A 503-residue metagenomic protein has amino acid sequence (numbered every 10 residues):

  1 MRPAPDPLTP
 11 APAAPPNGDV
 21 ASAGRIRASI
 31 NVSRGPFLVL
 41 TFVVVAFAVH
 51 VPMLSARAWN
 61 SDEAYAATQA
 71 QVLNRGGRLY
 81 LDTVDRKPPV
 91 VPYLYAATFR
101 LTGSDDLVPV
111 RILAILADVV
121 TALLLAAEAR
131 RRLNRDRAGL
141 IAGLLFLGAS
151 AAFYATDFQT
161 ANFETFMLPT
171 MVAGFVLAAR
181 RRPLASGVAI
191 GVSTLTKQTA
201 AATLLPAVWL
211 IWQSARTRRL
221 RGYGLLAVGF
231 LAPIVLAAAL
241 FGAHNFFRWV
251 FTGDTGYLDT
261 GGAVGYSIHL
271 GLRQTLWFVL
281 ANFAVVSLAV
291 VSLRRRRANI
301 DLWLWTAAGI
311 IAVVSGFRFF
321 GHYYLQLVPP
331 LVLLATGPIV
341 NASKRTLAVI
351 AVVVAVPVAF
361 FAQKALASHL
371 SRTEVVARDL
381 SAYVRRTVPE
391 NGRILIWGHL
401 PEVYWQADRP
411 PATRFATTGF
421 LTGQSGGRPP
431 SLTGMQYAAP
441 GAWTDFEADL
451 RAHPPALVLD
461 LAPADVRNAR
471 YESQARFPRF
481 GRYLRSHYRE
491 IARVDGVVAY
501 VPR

Functional and structural regions predicted by a protein language model:
N17, T203-L231, L288-R297, L333 (+1 more regions): Perimembrane helix-loop-helix junctions
F37, L125-A151, L168-P169, L184-A185 (+1 more regions): Transmembrane-helix signature of polytopic, membrane-embedded enzymes that assemble or transfer cell-envelope glycans
L123, L276-I310, V332: Hydrophobic, aromatic-rich transmembrane alpha-helices and their immediate juxtamembrane boundary segments
F166, V172-A185, A281-A298, I339: Membrane-interface transmembrane helices that cradle and orient dolichyl/undecaprenyl
M171-V172, L177, P183-L210, V228-I234 (+1 more regions): Membrane-interface alpha helices of multi-pass inner-membrane proteins
S193, L204, E374, R378-Q436 (+2 more regions): Short periplasmic/luminal acceptor-recognition loop of GT-C membrane glycosyltransferases, typified by
A202, I310-A312, G316-R345: Hydrophobic/aromatic-rich transmembrane helices and adjacent perimembrane loops
L220-G261, R273, W277: Membrane-lumen/periplasm interface segments of specific transmembrane helices in polyprenyl phosphate-linked
